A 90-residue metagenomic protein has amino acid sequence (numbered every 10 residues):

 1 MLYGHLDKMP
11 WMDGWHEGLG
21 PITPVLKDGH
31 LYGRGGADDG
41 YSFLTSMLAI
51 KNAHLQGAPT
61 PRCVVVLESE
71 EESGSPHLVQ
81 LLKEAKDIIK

Functional and structural regions predicted by a protein language model:
M1-R34, L55-T60: Acidic/His- and Gly-rich active-site-bordering loop/insert found across diverse amide/peptide-bond hydrolases
D39-K90: Acidic/histidine-rich catalytic neighborhood of metal-dependent amide-processing enzymes
